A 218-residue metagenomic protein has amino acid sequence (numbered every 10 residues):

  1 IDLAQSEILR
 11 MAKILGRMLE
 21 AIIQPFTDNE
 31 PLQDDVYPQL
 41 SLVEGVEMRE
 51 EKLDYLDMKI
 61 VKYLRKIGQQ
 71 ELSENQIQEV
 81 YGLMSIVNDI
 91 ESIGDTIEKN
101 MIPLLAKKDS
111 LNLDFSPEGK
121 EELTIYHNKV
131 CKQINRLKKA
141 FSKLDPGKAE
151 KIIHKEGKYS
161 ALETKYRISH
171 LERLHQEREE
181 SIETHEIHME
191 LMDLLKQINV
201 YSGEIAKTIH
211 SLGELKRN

Functional and structural regions predicted by a protein language model:
I1-N218: Cytosolic, long alpha-helical scaffolding segments
